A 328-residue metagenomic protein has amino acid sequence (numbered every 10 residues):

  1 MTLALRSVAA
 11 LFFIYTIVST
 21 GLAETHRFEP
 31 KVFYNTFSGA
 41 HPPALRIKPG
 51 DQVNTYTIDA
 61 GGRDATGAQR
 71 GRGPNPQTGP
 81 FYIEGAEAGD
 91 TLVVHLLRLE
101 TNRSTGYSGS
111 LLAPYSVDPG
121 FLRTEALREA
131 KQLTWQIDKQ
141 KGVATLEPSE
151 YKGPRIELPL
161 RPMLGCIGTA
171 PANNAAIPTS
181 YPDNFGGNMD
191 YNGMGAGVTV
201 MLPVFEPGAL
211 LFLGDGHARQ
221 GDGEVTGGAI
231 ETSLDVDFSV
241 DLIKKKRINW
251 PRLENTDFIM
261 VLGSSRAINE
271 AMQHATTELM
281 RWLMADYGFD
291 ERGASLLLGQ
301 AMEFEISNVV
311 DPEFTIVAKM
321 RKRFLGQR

Functional and structural regions predicted by a protein language model:
M1-A9: Bacterial N-terminal signal peptides that target proteins for export
V8-S19: Bacterial N-terminal signal peptides
G21-T25: Boundary at the C-terminal end of the N-terminal hydrophobic targeting segment
E29-S38, R70-Q77, I177-F185, L279: Short, structured beta-strand/loop micro-motifs enriched in basic residues and often containing a Trp
A60-G71, L99-G109, G208-A218, S307-V310: Short, Lys/Arg- and Gly-enriched loop/turn segments at beta-strand edges
T101-M194: Intrinsically disordered, low-complexity linker/loop segments enriched in Gly/Pro and charged/polar residues
L160-N188, N192-I268, M280: Conserved mixed alpha/beta catalytic, RNA-binding, or beta-rich assembly cores of soluble enzyme, regulatory
